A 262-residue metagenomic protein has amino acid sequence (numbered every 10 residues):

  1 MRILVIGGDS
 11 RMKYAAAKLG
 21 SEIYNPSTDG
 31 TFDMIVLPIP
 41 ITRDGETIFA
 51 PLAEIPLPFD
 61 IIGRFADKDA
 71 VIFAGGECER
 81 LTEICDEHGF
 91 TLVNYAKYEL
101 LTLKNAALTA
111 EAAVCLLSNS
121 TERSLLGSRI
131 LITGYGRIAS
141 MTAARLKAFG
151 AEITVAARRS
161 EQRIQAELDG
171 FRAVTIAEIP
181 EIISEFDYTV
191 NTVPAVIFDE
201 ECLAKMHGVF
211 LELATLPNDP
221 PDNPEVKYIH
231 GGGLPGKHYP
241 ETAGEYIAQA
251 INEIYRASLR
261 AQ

Functional and structural regions predicted by a protein language model:
M1-R2, D69, L126-R129, H207: Phosphate-coordination loops involved in phosphoryl transfer and adenosine-cofactor binding
L4-Y14, L19, L126-L146: Glycine-rich adenosine-cofactor-binding loop
D9, C78, R158-S160, L216: Residues in the short beta-alpha loop(s) of Rossmann-like NAD(P)-binding domains
S21-D29, F149-D169: NAD(P)-binding Rossmann-fold cofactor-contacting core
L37-L126, A257: Glycine/serine-rich phosphate-binding loop and adjoining beta1-alpha1 elements at the start of nucleotide-handling
P38, A74, Y95-Y98, N119 (+6 more regions): Conserved mixed alpha/beta catalytic, RNA-binding, or beta-rich assembly cores of soluble enzyme, regulatory
P40, P56-D69, E167-H238: Rossmann-like adenosine-cofactor binding region
G76-V93, L213-R256: Rossmann-fold NAD(P)-binding glycine/threonine-rich loop
